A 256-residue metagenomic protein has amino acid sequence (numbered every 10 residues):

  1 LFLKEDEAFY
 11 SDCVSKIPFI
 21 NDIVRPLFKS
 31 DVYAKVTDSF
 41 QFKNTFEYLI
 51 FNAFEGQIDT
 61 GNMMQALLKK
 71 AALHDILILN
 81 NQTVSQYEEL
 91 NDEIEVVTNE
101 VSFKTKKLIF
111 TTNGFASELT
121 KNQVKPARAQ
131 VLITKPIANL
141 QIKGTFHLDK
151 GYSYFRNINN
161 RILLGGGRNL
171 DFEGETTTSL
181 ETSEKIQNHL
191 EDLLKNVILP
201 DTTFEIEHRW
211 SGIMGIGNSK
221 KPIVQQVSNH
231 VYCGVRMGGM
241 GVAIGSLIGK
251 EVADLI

Functional and structural regions predicted by a protein language model:
L1, F110, I162-G166, C233-G234: Short hydrophobic-aromatic micro-motifs
L1-A66: Flavin (FAD/FMN) cofactor-binding and adjacent substrate-gating region of FAD-dependent oxidoreductase domains
K29-K35, L77-L79, E205-R209: General small-molecule cofactor/ligand-binding pocket signal
N44-N99, F103-K106: Helical element adjacent to the flavin cofactor pocket in flavoenzyme catalytic cores
F54, L199-I256: C-terminal catalytic lobe of FAD-dependent flavoproteins
Q86-L163: Flavin-dependent oxidoreductases
L119-K121, G174-E175, I244: Short glycine-/acidic-enriched loop or helix-start segments at secondary-structure transitions that form or flank
L140-V227: Active-site lid/adjacent beta-loop-alpha segment flanking the redox-cofactor pocket in flavoenzymes
